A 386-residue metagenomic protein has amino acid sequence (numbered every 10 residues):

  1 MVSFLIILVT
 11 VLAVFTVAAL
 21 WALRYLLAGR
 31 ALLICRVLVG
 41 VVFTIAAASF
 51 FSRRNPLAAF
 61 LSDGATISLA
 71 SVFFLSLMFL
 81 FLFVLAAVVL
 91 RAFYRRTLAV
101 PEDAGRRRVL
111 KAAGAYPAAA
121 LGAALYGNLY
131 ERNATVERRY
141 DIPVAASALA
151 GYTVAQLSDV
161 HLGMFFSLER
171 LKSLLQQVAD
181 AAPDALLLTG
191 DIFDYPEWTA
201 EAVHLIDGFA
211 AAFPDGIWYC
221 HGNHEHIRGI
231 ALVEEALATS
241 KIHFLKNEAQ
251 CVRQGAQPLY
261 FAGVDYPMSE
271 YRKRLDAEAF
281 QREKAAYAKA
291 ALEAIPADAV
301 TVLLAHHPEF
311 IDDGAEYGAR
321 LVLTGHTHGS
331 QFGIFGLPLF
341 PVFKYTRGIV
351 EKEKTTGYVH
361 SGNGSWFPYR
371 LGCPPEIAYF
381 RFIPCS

Functional and structural regions predicted by a protein language model:
M1-R132: Non-catalytic terminal accessory segments
F4-A18, C35, S49-L61, Y116-L205: N-terminal active-site segment of His-dependent metallophosphoesterases
P143-S386: Soluble catalytic domains of enzymes that build or remodel membrane lipids, polysaccharides, and related
